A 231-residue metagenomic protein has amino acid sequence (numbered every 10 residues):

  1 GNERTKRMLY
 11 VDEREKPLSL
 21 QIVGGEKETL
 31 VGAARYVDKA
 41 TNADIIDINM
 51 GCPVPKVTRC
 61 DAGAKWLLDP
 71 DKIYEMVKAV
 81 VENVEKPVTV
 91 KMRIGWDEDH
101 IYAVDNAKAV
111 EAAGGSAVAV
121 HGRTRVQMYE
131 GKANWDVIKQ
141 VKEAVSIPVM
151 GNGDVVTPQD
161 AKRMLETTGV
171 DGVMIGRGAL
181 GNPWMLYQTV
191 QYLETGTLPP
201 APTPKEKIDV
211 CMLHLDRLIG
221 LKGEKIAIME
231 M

Functional and structural regions predicted by a protein language model:
G1-A43: Glycine-rich, positively charged N-terminal anion/phosphate-binding segment
E3-R4, V11-R14, A62, K72 (+2 more regions): Short capping/connector residues at structural and topological boundaries
L18, E26-T29, D69, T157 (+1 more regions): Intrinsic-disorder/low-complexity, polar/charged segments
I22, A64-K65, E130, P199 (+1 more regions): Pocket-edge positions in alpha/beta enzyme catalytic cores
E28-A62, W66, P70-V149, K162-R163 (+1 more regions): Alpha/beta enzyme core
E75, N83-E85, D99-A117, D136 (+2 more regions): Alpha/beta catalytic cores of nucleotide-metabolism and tRNA/nucleoside-modifying enzymes
